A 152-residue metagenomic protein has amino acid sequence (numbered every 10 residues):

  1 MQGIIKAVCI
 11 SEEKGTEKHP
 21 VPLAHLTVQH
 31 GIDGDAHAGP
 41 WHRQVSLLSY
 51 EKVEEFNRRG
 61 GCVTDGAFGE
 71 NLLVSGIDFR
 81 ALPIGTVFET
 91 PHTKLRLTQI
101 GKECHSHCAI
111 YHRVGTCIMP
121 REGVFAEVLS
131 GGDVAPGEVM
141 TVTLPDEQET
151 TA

Functional and structural regions predicted by a protein language model:
M1-A152: Metal-cofactor-dependent catalytic cores
